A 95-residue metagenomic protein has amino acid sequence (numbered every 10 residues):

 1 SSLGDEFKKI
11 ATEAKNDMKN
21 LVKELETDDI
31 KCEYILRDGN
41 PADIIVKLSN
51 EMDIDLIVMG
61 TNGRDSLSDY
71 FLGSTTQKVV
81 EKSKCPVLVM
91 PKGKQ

Functional and structural regions predicted by a protein language model:
S1-N16: Acidic, proline/glycine-rich short linear motifs
E6, I10, R37, F71: Conserved acidic
A11, I35, G60: Active-site-adjacent beta-strand anchor residues
K23-I57, K94-Q95: Structural beta-alpha unit
K47-Q95: Gly/Ser-rich helix-loop-strand patches that form or flank binding pockets for ribonucleotide-derived cofactors
